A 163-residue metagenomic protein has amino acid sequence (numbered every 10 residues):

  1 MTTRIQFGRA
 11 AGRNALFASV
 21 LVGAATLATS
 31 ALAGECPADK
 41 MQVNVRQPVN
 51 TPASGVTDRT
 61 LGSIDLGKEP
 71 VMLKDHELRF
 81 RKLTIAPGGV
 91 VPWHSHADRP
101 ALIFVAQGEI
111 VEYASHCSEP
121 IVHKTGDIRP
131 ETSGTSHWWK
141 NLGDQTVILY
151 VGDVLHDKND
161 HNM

Functional and structural regions predicted by a protein language model:
T2-N14, A25-R79, Y113, I121-V122 (+1 more regions): A short, N-terminal "cap"/entry segment at the start of jelly-roll beta-barrel domains of the cupin/DSBH fold
L73-H76, G89-L102: A short beta-loop-beta micro-motif enriched in histidine and acidic residues
D75-F80, D98, G134, D144: Extracytoplasmic
I85, H116-G134: Short acidic-glycine-tyrosine-enriched beta hairpin
V91, E109-Y113, I128: Short beta-strand segments in beta-sandwich/barrel cores
D98-C117: Glycine- and acidic-residue-biased ligand/ion/polar-headgroup-sensing regions
K124, S133-D160: Ligand-binding loop in jelly-roll beta-barrel domains
